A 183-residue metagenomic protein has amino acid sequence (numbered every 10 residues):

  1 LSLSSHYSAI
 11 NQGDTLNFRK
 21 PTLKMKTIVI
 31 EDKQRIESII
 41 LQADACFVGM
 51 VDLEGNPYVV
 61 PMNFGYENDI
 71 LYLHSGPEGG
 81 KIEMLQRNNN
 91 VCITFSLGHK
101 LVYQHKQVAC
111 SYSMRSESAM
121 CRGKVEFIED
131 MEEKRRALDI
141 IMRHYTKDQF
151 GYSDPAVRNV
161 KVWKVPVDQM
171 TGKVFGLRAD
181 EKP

Functional and structural regions predicted by a protein language model:
L1-T22: N-terminal amphipathic/basic-hydrophobic helices that include classical n-h-c signal peptides and signal-anchor
T15-Q42: Extreme N-terminal tail/first-helix region
F18-T27, K100-P183: Charged, gly/pro-rich active-site loop segments
L41, Q86-V91, I140-K147: Short, intrinsically disordered, mixed-charge
A43-P77, I93: Short beta-strand segments
D69-I70, N89, D168-M170: Beta-strand-connecting loop/turn residues
K81-Q86, N90-Y103, C110-Y112: Helix-adjacent hinge/juxtasegments
